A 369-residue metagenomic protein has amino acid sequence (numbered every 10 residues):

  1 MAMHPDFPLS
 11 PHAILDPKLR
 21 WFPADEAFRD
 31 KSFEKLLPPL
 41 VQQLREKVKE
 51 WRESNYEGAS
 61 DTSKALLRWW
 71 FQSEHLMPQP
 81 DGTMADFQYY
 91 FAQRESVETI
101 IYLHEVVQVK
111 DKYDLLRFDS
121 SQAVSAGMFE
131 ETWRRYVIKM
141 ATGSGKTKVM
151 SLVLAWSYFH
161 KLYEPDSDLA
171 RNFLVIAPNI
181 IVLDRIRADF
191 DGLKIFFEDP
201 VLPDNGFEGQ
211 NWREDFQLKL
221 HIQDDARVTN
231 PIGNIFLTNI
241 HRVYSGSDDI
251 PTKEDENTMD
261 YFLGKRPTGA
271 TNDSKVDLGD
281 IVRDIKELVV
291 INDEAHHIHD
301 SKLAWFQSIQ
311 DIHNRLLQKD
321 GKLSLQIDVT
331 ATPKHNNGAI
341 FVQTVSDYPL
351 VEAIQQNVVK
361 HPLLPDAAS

Functional and structural regions predicted by a protein language model:
M1-S369: RecA-like P-loop NTPase motor core of helicase/translocase proteins
